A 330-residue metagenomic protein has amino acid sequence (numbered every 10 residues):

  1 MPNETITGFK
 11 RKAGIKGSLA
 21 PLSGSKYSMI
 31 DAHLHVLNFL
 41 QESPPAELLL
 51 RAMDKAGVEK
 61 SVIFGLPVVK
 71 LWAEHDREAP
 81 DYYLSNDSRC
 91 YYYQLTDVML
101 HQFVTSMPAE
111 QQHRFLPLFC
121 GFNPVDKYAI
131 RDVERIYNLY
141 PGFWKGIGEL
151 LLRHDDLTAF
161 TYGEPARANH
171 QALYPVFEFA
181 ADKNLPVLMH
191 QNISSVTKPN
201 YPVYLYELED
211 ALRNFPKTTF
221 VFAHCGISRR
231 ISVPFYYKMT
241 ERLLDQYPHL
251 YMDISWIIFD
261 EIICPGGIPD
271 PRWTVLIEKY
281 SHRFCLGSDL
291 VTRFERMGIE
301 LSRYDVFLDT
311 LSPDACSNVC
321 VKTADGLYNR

Functional and structural regions predicted by a protein language model:
M1-A32, Q41, P45-K60, F64 (+2 more regions): Mid-to-C-terminal alpha-helical segments outside catalytic/metal-binding sites
K10, K16-L22, R77-S195: Active-site gating/metal-coordination segments in enzymes
G14-S18, P45-L49, T96-F103, A129-R135 (+3 more regions): Alpha-helical scaffolding within the catalytic cores of extracellular/periplasmic polymer-degrading hydrolases
I30-L34, K60-I63, F115-C120, K145-E149 (+4 more regions): Hydrophobic faces of well-ordered beta-strands that scaffold small-molecule active sites in alpha/beta enzyme cores
L34-S106: N-terminal carbohydrate-binding/catalytic regions of secreted carbohydrate-active enzymes
L37-P45, V68-W72, C90-T96, F122-I130 (+6 more regions): Acidic-and-aromatic substrate-binding clefts and catalytic sites of carbohydrate-active enzymes
A52-A56, F64, I136-L139, L150 (+4 more regions): Structured segments of extracytoplasmic/periplasmic soluble domains in secreted or envelope-associated proteins
P108, H154, A159-C285: Catalytic pocket-lining loop regions of alpha/beta-barrel enzymes, especially the amidohydrolase/enolase/GH5 lineages
